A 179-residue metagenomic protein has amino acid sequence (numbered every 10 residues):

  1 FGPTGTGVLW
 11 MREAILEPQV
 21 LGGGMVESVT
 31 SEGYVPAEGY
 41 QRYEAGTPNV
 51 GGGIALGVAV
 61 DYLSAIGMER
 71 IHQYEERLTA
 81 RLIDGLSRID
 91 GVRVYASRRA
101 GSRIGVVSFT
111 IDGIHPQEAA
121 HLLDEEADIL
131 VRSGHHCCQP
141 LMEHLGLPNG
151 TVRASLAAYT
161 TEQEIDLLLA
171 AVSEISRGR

Functional and structural regions predicted by a protein language model:
F1-R179: Pyridoxal 5′-phosphate
